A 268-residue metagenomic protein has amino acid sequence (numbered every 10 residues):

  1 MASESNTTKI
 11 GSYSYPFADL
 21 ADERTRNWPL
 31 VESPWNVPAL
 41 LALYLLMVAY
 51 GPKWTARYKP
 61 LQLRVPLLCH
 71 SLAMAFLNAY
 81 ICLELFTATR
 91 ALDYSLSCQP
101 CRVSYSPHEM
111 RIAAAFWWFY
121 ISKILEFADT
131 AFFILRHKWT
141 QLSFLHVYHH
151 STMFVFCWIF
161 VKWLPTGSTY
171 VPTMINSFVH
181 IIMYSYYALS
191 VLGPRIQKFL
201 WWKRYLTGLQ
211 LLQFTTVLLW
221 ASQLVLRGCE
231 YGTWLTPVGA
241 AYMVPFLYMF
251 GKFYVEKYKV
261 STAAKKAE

Functional and structural regions predicted by a protein language model:
M1-T173, G193-T207, L212-E268: Membrane-helix and juxtamembrane interface regions of eukaryotic multi-pass membrane proteins
I181-Y184: Acidic, glycine-rich loop-and-strand cores that form catalytic or ligand-binding grooves in diverse globular domains
A188: Conserved positions within compact, well-structured domain cores
